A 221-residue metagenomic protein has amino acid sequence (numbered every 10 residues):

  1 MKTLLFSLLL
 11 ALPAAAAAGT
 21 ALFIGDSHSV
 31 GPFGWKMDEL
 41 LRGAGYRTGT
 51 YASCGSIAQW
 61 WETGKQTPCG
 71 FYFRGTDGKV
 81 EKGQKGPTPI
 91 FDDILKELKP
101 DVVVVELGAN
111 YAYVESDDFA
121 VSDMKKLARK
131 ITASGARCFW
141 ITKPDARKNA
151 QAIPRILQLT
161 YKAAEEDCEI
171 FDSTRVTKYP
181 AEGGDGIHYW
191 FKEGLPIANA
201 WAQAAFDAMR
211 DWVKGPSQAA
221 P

Functional and structural regions predicted by a protein language model:
T3-P13: Sec-dependent N-terminal signal peptides
G19-I24, H28-E115: Conserved SGNH/GDSL esterase-like catalytic core that processes O-acyl groups on lipids and polysaccharides
V30-F33, A112-V121, R147-I153, Y179-G183: Extracytoplasmic/secreted cell-surface and envelope-processing proteins
G34, D38, T88, D92 (+5 more regions): Extracytoplasmic/secreted envelope proteins and their assembly/folding machinery, especially bacterial periplasmic
A44, S134, E166-D167: Helix C-cap/helix->beta junction micro-motif
T50-A52, T142, D172: Residue-level recognition of beta-strand->loop/alpha-helix junctions
V104-A112, K125-L157: Active-site segments of SGNH/GDSL-like serine hydrolases that catalyze O-acetyl group transfer/hydrolysis on lipids
D145-P221: Catalytic His-Asp segment of secreted/periplasmic serine-dependent ester chemistry enzymes
